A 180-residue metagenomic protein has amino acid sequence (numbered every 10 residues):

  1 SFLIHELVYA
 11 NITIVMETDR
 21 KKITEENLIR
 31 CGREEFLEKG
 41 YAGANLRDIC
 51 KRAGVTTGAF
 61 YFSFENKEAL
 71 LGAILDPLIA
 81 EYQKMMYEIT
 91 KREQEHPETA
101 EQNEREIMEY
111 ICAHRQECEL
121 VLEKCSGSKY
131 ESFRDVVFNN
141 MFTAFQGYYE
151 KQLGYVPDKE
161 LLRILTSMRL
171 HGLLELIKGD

Functional and structural regions predicted by a protein language model:
S1-K21: N-terminal intrinsically disordered/low-complexity leader segments
N27, C31, E35-A69, A73: Helix-turn-helix
L46, D76-Q83: Short, basic, alpha-helical segments at the C-terminal edge of helix-turn-helix-like DNA-binding modules
F64, L71-L78, V121, Y130-R134: Alpha-helical DNA-contacting segments of helix-turn-helix folds
A73, Y87-A113: Hydrophobic alpha-helical connector segments
Q83, Q102, E106-A113, S128-L153 (+1 more regions): Amphipathic alpha-helical packing segments from all-alpha helical-bundle domains
Y87-R92, L120-S128: Short linear capping/connector segments at secondary-structure termini
